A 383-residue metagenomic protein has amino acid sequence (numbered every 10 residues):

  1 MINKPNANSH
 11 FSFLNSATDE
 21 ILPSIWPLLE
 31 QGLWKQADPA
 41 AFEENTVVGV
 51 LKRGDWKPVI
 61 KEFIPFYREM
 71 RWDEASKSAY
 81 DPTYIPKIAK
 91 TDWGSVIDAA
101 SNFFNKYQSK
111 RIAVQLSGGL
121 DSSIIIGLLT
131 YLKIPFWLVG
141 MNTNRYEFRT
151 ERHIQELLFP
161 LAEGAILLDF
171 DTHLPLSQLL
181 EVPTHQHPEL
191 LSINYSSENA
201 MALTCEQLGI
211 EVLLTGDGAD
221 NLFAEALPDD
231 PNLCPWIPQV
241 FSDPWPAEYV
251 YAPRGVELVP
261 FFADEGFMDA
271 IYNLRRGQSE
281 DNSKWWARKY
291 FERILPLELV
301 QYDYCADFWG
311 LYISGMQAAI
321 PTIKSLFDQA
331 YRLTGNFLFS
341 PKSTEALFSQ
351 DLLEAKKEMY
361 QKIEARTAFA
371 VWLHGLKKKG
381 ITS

Functional and structural regions predicted by a protein language model:
M1-L174, E211: Cysteine-centered catalytic environments shared across enzyme families
S24-E30, E44-D55, S196-L203, W245 (+1 more regions): Short, hydrophobic/amphipathic alpha-helical patches that form generic packing surfaces within helical domains
L33, K61-I64, G209-I210, L214-D217 (+1 more regions): Adenosyl-5′-phosphate
T46, A99-F103, L128, L157-L158 (+4 more regions): Amphipathic alpha-helical segments that form well-ordered structural scaffolds and often line/cohere around active
A89-I97, H187-L191, E257: Short acidic-aromatic active-site loops that bind/stabilize oxyanions
D92-A100, T150-E151, I193-S197, S283 (+2 more regions): Hydrophobic (often cysteine-bearing) scaffold residues that line and stabilize catalytic clefts of nucleotide/cofactor
D121, G218-D220: Catalytic metal-binding/acid-base residues of hydrolase active sites
N142-L203, D220-W236, I271-S279: ATP-dependent adenylate-handling ligase core
